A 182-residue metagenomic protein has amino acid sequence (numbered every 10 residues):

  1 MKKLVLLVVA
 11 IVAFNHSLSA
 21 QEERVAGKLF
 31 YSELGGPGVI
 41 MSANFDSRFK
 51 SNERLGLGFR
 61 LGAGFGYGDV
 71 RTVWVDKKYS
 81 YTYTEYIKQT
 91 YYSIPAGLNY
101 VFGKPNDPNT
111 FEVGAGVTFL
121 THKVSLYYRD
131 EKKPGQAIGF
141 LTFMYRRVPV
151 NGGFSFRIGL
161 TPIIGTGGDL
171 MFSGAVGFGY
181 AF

Functional and structural regions predicted by a protein language model:
M1, V9, A13, Y31 (+2 more regions): Generic N-terminal leader/processing signal
M1-R24, F178, F182: Bacterial Sec-dependent N-terminal signal peptides
R24-G35: Transmembrane beta-strand segments of Gram-negative outer membrane beta-barrel proteins
L34-R54: N-terminal targeting signals for Sec/Tat export/insertion, comprising classic cleavable signal peptides
F49-G56, G64-F182: Outer-membrane beta-barrel transmembrane domain signature
